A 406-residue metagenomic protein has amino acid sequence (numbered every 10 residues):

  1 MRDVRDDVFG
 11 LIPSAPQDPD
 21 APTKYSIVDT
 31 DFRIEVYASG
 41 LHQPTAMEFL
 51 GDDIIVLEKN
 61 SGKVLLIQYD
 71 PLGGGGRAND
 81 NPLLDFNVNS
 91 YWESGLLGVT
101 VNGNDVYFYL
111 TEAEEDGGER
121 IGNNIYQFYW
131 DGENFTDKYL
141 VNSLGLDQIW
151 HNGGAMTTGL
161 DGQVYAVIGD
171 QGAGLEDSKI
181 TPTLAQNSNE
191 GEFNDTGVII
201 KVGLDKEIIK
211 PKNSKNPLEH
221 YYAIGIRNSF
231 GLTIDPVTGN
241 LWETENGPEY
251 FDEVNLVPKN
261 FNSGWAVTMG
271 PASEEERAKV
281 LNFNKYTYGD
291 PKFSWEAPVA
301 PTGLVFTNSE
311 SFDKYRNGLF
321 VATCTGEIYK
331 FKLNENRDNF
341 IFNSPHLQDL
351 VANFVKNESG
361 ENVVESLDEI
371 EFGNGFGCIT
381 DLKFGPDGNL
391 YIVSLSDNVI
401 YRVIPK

Functional and structural regions predicted by a protein language model:
R2-I27, S94-L96, D170-I370, G377: Beta-propeller domain segments
R2-L175, G231-I234, G239-G247, A297-N339 (+1 more regions): Acidic, Gly/Ser/Thr-rich repeat motifs that build Ca2+-stabilized beta-propeller blades
S39-G40, I224, N374, F384: Conserved strand-loop elements at the edges of beta-sheets that form or border functional pockets
T45, I379-T380: Repeated scaffold domains used in trafficking and secretory/extracellular systems, primarily beta-propellers
